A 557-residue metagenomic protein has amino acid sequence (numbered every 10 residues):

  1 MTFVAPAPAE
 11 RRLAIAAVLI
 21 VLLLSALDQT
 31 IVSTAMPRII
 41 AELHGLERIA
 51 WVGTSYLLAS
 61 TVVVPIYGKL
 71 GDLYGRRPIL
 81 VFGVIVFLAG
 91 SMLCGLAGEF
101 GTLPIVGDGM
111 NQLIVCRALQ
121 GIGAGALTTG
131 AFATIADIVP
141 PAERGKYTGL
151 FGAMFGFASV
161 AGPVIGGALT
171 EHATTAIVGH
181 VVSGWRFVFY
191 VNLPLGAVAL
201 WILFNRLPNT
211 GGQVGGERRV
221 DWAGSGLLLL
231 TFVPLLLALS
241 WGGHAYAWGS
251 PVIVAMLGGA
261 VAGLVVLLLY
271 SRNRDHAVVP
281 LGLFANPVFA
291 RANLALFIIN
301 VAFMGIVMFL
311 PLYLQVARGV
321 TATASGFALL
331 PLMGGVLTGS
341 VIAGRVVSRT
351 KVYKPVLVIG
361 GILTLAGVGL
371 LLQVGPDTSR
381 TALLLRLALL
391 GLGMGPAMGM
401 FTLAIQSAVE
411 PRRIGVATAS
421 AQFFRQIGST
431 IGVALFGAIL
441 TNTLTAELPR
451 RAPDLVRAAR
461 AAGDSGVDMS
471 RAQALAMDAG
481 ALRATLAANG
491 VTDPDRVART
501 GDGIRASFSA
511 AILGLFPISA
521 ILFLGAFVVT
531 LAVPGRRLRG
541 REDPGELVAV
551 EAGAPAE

Functional and structural regions predicted by a protein language model:
M1-A14, V18, V198, I202-P208 (+3 more regions): Transmembrane-helix exit segments and adjacent C-terminal regions of multi-pass membrane proteins
M1-N205, G344: Transmembrane-helix bundle of Major Facilitator Superfamily
L13-V63, A223-S225, W241, Y246-V416 (+3 more regions): Transmembrane core module of solute transporters
R38-R48, A97-G109, G167-G184, G242-A247 (+5 more regions): Extracellular/lumenal inter-transmembrane loop segments of multi-pass membrane transporters
V63-V64, Y74-V86, G98-G101, D108-A118 (+8 more regions): C-terminal module of multi-pass small-molecule transporters
E171-Y190, W241-V252, T321, N442-A520: A membrane-interface helix-boundary motif in multi-pass transporters
S183-L230, D275, A285: Conserved aromatic/hydrophobic "specificity hotspots" at molecular recognition or selectivity sites
G212-R218, H276-G282, L448-D454, R537-V548: Short, Lys/Arg-enriched, Gly/Pro-containing loop segments at transmembrane-helix junctions of multi-pass membrane
